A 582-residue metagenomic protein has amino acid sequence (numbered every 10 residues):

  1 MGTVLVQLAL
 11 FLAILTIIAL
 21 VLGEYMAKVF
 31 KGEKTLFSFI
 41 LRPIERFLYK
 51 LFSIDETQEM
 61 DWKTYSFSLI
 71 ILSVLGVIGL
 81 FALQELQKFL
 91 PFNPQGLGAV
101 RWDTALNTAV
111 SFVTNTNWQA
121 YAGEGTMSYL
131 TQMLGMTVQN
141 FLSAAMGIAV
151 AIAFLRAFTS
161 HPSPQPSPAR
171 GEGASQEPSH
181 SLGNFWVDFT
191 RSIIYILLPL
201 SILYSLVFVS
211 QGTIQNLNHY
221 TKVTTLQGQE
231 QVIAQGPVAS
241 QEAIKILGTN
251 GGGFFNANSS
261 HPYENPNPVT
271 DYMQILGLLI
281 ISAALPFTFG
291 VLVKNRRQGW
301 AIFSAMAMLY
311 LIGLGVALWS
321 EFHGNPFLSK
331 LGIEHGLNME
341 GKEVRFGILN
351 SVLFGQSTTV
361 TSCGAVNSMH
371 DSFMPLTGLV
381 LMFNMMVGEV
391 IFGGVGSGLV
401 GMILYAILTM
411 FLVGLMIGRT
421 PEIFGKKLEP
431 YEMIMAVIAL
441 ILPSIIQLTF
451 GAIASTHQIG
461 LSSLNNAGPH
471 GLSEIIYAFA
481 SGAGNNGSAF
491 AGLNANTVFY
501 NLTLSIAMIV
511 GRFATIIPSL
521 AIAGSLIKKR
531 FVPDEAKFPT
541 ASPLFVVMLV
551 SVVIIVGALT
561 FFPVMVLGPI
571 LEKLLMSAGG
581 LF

Functional and structural regions predicted by a protein language model:
M1-P164, A169-F582: Membrane-proximal intracellular helices of multi-pass ion channels
